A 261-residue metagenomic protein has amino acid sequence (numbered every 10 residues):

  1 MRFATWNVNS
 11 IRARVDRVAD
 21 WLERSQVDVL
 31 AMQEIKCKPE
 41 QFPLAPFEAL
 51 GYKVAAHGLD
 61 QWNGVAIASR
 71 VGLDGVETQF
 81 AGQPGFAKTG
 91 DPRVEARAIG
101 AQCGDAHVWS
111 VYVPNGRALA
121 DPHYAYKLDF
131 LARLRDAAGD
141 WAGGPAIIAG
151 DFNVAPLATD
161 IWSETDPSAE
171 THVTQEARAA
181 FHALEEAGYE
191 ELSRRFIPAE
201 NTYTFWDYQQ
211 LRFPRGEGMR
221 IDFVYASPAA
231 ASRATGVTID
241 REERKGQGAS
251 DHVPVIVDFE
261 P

Functional and structural regions predicted by a protein language model:
M1-S10, D105-A120, A149, H252: Active-site-proximal beta-strand elements of phosphoester/diester hydrolases
M1-V65, P156: N-terminal, active-site-proximal structural segment of metallo-dependent hydrolase catalytic domains
D20-L22, E95-G104, A132-G144: Short amphipathic alpha-helices and their capping/turn segments at secondary-structure boundaries
I35-K38, F42-N115: Structured beta-strand-rich core segments of catalytic domains in phosphoester-bond hydrolases
L50-G51, F130-I221: Metal-dependent phosphoesterases centered on the DNase I-like endonuclease/exonuclease/phosphatase
Q61-V76, E200, R212-R233, F259: Conserved beta strand-loop-helix elements of the APE1-like EEP
A81-T89, V113-L131, T165-A169: Surface-exposed cleft-lining segments at the edges of enzyme active sites
T238-P261: Surface polyanion/phosphate-binding segment centered on an Asp-His-Pro turn
